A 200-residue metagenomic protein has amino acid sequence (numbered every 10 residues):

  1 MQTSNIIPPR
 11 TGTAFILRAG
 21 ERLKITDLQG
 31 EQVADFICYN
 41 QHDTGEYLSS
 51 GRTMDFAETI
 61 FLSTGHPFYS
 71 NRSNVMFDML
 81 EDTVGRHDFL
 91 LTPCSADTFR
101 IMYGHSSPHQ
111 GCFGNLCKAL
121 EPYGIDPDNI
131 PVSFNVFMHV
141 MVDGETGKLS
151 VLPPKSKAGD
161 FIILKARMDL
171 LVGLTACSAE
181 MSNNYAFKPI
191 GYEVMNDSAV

Functional and structural regions predicted by a protein language model:
M1-V200: Acidic, Ser/Thr/Pro
